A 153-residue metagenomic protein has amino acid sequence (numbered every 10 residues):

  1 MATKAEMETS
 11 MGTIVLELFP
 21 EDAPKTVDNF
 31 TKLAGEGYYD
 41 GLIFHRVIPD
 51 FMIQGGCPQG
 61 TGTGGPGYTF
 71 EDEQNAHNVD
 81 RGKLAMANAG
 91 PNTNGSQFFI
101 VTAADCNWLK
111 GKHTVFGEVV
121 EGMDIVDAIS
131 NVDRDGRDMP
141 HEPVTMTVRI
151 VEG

Functional and structural regions predicted by a protein language model:
M1-G153: Cyclophilin-like peptidyl-prolyl cis-trans isomerases
